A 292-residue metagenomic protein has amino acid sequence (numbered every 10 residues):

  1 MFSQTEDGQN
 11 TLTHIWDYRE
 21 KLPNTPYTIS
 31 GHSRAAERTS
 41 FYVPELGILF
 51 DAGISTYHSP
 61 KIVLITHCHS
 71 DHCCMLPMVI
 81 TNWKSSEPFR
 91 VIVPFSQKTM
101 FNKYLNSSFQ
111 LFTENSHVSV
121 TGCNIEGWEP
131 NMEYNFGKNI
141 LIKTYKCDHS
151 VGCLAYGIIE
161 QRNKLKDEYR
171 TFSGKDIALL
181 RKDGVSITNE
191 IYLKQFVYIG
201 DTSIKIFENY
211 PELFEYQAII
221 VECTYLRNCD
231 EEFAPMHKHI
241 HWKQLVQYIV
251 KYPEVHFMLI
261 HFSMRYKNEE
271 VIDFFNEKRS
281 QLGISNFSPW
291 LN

Functional and structural regions predicted by a protein language model:
M1-E20, T25-T39, W128-M132, I142 (+5 more regions): Extended recognition/assembly regions associated with phosphoester-bond processing machinery
F2-K61, L154-I158, K164, T188-I199 (+1 more regions): Conserved beta-strand hairpin/beta-sheet module of binuclear metal-dependent hydrolase folds, prominently
F50-G53, T66, I199-G200, V221-C223 (+1 more regions): Active-site flanking residues adjacent to catalytic metal/cofactor-binding acidic residues
A52-S96: Active-site metal-binding motif and surrounding structural segment of the metallo-beta-lactamase
P60-H67, C123-I125, L141-K143, S280 (+1 more regions): Active-site regions of enzymes building and remodeling cell-envelope glycoconjugates
R90, N115-N135, I206-N292: Binuclear metal-ion centers of metallo-dependent hydrolases, dominated by the metallo-beta-lactamase
N135-N228: Active-site-proximal loop/helix segment associated with metal-binding centers of metalloenzymes
